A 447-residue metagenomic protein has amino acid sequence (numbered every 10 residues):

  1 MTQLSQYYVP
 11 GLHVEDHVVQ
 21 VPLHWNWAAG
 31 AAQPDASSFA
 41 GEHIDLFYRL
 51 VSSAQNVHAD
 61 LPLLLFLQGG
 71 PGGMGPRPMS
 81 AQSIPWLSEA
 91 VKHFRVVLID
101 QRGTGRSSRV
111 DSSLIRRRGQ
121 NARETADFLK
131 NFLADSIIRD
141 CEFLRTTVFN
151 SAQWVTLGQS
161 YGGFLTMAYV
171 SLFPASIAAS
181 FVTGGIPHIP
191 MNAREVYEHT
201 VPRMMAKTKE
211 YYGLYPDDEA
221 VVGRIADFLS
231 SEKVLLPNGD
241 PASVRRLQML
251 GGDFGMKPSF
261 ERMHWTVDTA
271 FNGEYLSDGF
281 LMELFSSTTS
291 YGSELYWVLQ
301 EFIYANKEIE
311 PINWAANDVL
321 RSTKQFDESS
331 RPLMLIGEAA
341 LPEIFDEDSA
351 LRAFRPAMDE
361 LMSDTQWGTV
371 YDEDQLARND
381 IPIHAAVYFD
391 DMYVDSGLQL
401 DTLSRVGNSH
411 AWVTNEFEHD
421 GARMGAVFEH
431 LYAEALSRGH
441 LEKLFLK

Functional and structural regions predicted by a protein language model:
M1-Y7: N-terminal, polar/Ser/Thr-rich
Y8-I44, L50-N238, R352, T369-L376 (+3 more regions): Gly/Pro-rich cap/lid or specificity-loop segments adjacent to the active site
S80, T266-D268, A315, D395-S404: Short alpha-helix in the alpha/beta-hydrolase fold that links the catalytic acid
V234-D364: Alpha/beta-hydrolase fold active-site neighborhood
R245, A377-I383, V406-N408: Short, proline-enriched alpha-helix->beta-strand connector loops that line the catalytic pocket of alpha/beta-hydrolase
L250, D380-V387, D391, H410-A411: Catalytic His-Asp charge-relay segment
S259-R262, D391-L398: Conserved alpha/beta-hydrolase "acid-adjacent" motif
A385, L400-W412, A426: C-terminal structured domains
